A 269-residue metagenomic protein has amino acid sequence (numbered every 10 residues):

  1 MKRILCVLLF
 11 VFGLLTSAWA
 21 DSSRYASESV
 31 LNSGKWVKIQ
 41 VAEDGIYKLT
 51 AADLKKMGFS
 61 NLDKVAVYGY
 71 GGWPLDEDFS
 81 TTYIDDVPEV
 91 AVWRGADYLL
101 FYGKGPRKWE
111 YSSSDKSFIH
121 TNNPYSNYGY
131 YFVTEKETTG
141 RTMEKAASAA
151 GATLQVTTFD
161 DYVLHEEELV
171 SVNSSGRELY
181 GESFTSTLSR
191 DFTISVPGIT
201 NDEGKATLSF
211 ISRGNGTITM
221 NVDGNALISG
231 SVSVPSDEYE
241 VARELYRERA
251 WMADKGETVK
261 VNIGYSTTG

Functional and structural regions predicted by a protein language model:
M1-I4: Positively charged n-region of N-terminal signal peptides that target proteins for export
C6-L15: Bacterial N-terminal signal peptides
D21-V41, A52-G269: Structured catalytic cores of large enzymes
I46-Y47: Ligand-binding face of N-terminal immunoglobulin V-set domains in extracellular IgSF glycoproteins
